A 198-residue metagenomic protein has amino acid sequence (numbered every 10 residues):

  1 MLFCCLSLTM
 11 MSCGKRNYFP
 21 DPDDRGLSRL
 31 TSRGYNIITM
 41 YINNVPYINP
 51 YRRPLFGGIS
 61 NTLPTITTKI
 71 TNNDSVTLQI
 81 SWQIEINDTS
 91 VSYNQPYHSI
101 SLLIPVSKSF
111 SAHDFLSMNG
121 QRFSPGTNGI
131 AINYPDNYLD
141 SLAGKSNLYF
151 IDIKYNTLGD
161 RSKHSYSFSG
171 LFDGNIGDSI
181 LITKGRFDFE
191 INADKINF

Functional and structural regions predicted by a protein language model:
L2-T9: Bacterial N-terminal signal peptides
C5, S32, M40, N72 (+2 more regions): Extracellular low-complexity Ser/Thr/Asn/Gly-rich intrinsically disordered segments
T9-Y35, F198: Bacterial Sec-dependent N-terminal signal peptides
D24-P64: Start-of-domain marker
I37, S75-T77, K163-S167: A generic structural signal for beta-strand entry/edge sites
L55-R161: Surface-exposed helix/loop patches within compact recognition domains
S146-F198: C-terminal or internal capping secondary-structure element at the end of a domain, subdomain, or sheet
